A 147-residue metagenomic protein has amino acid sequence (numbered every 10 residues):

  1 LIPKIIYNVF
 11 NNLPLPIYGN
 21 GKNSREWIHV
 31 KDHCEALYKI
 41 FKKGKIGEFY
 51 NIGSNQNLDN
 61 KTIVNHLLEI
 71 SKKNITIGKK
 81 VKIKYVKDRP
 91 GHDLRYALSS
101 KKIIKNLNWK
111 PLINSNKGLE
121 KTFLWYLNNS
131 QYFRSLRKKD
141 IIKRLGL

Functional and structural regions predicted by a protein language model:
P3-L147: C-terminal substrate-binding subdomain of Rossmann-fold SDR/epimerase-dehydratase oxidoreductases
